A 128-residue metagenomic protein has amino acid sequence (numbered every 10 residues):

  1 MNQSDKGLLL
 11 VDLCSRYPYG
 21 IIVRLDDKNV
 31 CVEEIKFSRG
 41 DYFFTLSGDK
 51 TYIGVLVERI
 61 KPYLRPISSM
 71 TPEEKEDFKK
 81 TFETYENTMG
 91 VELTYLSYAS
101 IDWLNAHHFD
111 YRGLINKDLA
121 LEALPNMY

Functional and structural regions predicted by a protein language model:
M1-Y128: Structural boundary micro-motifs
